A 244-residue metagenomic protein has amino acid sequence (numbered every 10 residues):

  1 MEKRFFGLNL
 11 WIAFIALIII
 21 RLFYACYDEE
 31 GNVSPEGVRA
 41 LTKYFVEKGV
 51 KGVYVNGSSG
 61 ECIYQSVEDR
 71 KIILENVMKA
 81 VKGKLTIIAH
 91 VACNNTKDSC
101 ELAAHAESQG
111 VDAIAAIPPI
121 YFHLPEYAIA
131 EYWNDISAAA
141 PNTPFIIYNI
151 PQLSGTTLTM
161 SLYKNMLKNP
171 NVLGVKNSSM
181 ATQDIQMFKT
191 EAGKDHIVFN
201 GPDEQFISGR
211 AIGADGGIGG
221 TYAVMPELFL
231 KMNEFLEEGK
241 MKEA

Functional and structural regions predicted by a protein language model:
F5-F6, F14: Aromatic (phenylalanine/tyrosine) cluster motif
G7, I18-I20, G52, T86-I88 (+5 more regions): Structural preference for beta-strand elements that scaffold enzyme active sites
F14-N32: N-terminal amphipathic/basic leader segments beginning at the initiator methionine
L22, N56, I117, S178 (+1 more regions): Conserved residues at the C-terminal ends of beta-strands
C26-G155: Active-site beta->alpha loop and helix N-cap motifs at the rims of alpha/beta catalytic domains
N32-P35, K240-A244: Structural helix-adjacent loops and short alpha-helical linkers that scaffold large soluble proteins
A139, L153-E243: Catalytic alpha/beta core domains of metabolic enzymes, predominantly
